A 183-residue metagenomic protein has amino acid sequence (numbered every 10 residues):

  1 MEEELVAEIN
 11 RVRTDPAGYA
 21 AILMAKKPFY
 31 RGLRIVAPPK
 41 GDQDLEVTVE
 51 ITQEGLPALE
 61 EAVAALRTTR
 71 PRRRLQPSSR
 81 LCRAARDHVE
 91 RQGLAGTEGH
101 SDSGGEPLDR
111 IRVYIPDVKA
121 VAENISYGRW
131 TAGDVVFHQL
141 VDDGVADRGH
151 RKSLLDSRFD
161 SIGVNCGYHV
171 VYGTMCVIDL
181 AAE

Functional and structural regions predicted by a protein language model:
M1-Y114, S157: Short, well-ordered surface patches within globular domains
S79-A182: A well-ordered secondary-structure block
